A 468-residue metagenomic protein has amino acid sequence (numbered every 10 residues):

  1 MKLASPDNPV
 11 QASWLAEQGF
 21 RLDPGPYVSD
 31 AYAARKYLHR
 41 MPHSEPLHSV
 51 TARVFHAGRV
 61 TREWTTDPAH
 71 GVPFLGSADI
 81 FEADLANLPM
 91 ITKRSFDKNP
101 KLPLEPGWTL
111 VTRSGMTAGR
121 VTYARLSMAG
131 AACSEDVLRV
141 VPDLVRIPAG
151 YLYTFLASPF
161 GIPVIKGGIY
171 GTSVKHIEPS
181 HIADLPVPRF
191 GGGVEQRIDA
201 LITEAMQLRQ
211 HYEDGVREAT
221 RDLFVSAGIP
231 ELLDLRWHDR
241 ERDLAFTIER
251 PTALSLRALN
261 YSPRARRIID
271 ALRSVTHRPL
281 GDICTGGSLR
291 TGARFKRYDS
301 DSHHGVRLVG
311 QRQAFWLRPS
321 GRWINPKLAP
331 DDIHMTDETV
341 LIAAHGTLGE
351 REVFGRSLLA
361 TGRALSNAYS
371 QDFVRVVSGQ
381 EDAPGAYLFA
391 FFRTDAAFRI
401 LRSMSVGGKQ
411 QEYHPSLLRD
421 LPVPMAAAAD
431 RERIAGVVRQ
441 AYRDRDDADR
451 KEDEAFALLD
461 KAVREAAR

Functional and structural regions predicted by a protein language model:
M1-T61, G191-F295, A427-R468: Non-catalytic DNA-recognition/assembly elements of restriction-modification systems
S44-E63, A78-P106, R278-K296, Q311-D337: Sequence-specific dsDNA recognition surfaces
W64-V72, F81, L88-M90, K101-L104 (+5 more regions): Short, surface-exposed loop/turn microsegments at beta-strand edges and helix-strand junctions
P73-G76, T109-T112, R307-G310, M335 (+1 more regions): Short hydrophobic-aromatic micro-motifs
I80, K98, V111-R125, L152-G167 (+1 more regions): Well-ordered mid-protein domain cores that form the structural environment of catalytic cofactors
T112-T154, D337-A390: A short beta-sheet element
G130-L138, Y170-G193, S366-V374, S405-D430: A short glycine-rich beta-alpha junction/loop motif
R146, T154, I162-G167, G171-F224: Polyanion-binding and phosphate-handling cores
